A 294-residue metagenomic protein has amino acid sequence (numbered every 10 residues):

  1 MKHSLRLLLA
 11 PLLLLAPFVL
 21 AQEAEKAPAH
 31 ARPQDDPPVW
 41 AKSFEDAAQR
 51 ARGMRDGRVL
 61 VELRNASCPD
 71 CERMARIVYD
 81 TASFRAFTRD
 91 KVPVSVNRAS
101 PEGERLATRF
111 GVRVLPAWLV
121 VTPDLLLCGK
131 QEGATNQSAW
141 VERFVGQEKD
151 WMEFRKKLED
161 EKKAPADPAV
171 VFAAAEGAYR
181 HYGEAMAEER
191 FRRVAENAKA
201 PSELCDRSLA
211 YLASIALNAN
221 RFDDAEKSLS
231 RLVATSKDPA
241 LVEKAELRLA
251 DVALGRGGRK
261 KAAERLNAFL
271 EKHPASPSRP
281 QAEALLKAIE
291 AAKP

Functional and structural regions predicted by a protein language model:
P38-K42, L63-A66, T81-G103: Thiol-based oxidoreductase modules, predominantly thioredoxin-like and allied folds used for disulfide exchange
G57-R58, E104, T108-V120: Structural micro-motif
L63-R76: Conserved redox-active cysteine motifs that mediate thiol-disulfide chemistry, especially di-cysteine Cys-X(1-2)-Cys
A82, Q131-A134, E161-A166, H181-Y182 (+3 more regions): Short solvent-exposed coil/turn linkers within tandem alpha-helical repeat scaffolds
R113-M152: Non-catalytic, surface beta->alpha helical segment in thiol-disulfide oxidoreductase systems
